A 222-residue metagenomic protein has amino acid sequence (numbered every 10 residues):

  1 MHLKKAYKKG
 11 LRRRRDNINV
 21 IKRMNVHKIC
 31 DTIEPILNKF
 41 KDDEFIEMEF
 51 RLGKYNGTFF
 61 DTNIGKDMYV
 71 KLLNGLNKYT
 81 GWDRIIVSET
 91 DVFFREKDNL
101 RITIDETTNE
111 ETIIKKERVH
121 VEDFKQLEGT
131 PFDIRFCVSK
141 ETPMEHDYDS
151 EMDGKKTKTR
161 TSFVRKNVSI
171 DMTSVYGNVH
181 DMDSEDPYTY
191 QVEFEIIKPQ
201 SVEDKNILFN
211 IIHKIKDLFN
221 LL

Functional and structural regions predicted by a protein language model:
K4-L222: Phosphate-end processing signature that detects enzymes handling 5′-triphosphorylated RNA and polyphosphate
